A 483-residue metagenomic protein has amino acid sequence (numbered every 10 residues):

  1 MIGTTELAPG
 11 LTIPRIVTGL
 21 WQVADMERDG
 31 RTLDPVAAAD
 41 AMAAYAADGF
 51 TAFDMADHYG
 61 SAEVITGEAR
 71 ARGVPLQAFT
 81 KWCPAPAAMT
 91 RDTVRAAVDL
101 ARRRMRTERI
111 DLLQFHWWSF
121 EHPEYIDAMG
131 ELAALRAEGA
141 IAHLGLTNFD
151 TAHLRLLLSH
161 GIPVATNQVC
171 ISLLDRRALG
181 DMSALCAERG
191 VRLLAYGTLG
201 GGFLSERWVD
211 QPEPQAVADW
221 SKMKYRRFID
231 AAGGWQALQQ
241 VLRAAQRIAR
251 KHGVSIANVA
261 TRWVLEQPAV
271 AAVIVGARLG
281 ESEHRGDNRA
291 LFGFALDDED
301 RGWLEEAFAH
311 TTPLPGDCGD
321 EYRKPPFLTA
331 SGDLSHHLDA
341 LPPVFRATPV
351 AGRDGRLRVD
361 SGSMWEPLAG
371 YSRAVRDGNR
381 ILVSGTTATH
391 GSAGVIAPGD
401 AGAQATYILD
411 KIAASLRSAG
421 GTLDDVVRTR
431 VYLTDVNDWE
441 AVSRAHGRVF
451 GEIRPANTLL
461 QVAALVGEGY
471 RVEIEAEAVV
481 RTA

Functional and structural regions predicted by a protein language model:
M1-Q77, P343-D354, A369, V375 (+1 more regions): N-terminal binding-site loop/beta-alpha segment at the start of enzyme catalytic domains that lines or forms
I2, R189, A216-Q240, A244 (+3 more regions): Terminal-tail/helix-coil boundary detector
T4, G200-G201, L328-D410, A414-D424 (+1 more regions): N-terminal presequence-like segments and the immediate start of the first folded domain
E6, I13-V17, T51-A52, P75-K81 (+9 more regions): Structural preference for beta-strand elements that scaffold enzyme active sites
L11, A178-W220, S255: Aromatic-lined glycan-binding groove of carbohydrate-active enzymes
T18, Y45, F53, T66 (+13 more regions): Conserved, mostly hydrophobic/aromatic
M26, A43, A88-R177, V191-R192: Glycine/proline-rich, positively charged, aromatic-decorated active-site loop/lid region on the catalytic face
A41, T93-R102, A245, G402-R417: Short, well-ordered amphipathic alpha-helical segments that serve as non-catalytic structural scaffolds within diverse
